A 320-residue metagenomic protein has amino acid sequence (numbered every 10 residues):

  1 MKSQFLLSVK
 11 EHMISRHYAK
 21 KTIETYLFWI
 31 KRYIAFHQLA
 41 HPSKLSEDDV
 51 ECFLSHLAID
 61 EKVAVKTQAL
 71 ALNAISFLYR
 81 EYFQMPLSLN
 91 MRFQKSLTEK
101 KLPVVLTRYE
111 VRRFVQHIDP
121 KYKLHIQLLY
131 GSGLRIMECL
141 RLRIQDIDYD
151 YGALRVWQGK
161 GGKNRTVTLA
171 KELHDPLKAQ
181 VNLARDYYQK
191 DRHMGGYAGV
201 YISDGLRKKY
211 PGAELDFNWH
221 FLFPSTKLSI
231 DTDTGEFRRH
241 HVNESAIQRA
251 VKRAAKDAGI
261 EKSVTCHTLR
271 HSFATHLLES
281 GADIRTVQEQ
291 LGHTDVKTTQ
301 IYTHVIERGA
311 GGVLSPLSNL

Functional and structural regions predicted by a protein language model:
M1-L320: Conserved catalytic core of the tyrosine transesterase superfamily
